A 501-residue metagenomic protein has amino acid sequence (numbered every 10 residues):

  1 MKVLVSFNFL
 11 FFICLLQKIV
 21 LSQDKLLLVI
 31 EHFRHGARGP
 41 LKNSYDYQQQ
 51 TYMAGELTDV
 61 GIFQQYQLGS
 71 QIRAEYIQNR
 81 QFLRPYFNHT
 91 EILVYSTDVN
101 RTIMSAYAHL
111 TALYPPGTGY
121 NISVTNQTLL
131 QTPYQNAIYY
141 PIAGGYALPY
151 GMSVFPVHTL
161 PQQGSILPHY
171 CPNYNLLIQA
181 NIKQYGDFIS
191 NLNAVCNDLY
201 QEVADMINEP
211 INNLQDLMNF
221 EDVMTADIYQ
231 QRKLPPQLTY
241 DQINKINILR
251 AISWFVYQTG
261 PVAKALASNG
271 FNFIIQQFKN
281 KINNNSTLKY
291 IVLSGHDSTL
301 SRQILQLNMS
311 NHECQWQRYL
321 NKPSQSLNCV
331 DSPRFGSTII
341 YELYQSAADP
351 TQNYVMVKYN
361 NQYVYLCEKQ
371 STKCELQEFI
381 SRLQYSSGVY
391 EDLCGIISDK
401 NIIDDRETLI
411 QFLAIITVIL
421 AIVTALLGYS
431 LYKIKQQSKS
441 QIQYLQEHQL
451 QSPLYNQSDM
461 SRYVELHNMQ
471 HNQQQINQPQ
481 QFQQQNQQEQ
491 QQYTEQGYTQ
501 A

Functional and structural regions predicted by a protein language model:
V3, G69, R73, G497-T499: Glycine-centered structural positions embedded in regular secondary structure
V3-S22: Cleavable N-terminal signal peptides of Sec/SRP-targeted secreted and luminal proteins
L4-L10, Q411-A421: Alpha-helical transmembrane segments
Q23-L93, T97-F412: Signature for phosphate-centric chemistry
V203-A204, I415, I419-I422, T499: Soluble secreted/lumenal catalytic domains with histidine-centered metal-binding or acid-base catalytic motifs
V418-K435: Single-pass type I membrane-protein transmembrane alpha-helix
S438-Q475: Cytoplasmic C-terminal tails of single-pass
N477-A501: Long, low-complexity, intrinsically disordered segments
